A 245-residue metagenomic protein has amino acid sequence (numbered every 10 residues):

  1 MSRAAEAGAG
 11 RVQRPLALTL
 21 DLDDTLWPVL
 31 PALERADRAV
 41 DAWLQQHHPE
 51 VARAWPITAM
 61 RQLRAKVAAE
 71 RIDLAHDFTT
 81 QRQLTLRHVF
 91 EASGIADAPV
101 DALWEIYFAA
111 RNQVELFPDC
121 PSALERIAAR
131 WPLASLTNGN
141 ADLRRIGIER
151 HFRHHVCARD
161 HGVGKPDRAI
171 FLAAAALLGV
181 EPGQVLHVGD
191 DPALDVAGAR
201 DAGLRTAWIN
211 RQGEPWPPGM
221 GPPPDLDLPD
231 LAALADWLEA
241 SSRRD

Functional and structural regions predicted by a protein language model:
M1-L18, L30-P31, I95-A96, P121-D245: Asp-based, Mg2+/Mn2+-dependent phosphohydrolase catalytic module
G10-P118: N-terminal helical cap/lid subdomain that shapes the substrate entry/recognition surface in HAD-like hydrolases
